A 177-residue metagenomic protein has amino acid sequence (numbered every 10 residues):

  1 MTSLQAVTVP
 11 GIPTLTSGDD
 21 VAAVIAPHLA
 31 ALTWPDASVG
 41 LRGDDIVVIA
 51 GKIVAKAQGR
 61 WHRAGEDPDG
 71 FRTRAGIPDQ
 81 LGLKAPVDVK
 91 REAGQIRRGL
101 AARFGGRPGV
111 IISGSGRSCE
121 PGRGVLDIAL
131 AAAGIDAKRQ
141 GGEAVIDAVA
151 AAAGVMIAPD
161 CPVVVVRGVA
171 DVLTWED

Functional and structural regions predicted by a protein language model:
T2-T16, I46-K56, R60-A85, R103-D177: A structural signal for small-residue-enriched, beta-sheet-centric alpha/beta enzyme cores and oligomeric scaffold folds
D19-G40, A85-F104, P108: Phosphate-interacting basic helix/loop segments used at nucleotide- and nucleic-acid interfaces
V39-V47: A short aromatic-anchored loop/beta-hairpin motif
